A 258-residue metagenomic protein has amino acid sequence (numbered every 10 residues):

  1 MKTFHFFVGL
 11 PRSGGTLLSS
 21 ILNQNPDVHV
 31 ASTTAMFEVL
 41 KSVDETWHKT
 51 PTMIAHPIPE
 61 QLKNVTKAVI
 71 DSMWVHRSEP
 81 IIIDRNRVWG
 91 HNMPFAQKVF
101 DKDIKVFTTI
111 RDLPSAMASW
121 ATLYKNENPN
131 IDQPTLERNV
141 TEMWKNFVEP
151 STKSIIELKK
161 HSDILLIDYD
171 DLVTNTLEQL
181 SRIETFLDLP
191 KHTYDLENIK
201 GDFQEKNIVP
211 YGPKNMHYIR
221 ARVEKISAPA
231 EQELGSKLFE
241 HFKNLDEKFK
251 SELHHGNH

Functional and structural regions predicted by a protein language model:
M1, H5, A121, I156 (+1 more regions): PAPS-dependent sulfotransferases, especially Golgi type II membrane carbohydrate sulfotransferases
M1-V69, H76, V209: PAPS-dependent sulfotransferase catalytic core
G15, K63-T66, W89, I110 (+9 more regions): A structural signal for well-ordered alpha-helical scaffolds and beta->alpha junctions
L22, M73, A96-Q97, I183 (+1 more regions): Broad structural signal for hydrophobic residues in well-ordered alpha-helices, predominantly aliphatic
M36-S42, L172, F249-K250, H254-H258: C-terminal/domain-terminus segments
E38-L40, A116, G201: Generic structural signal for helix capping and beta-alpha/helix-loop junctions
R77-Y194, I208-H217: PAPS-dependent sulfotransferase catalytic domain
